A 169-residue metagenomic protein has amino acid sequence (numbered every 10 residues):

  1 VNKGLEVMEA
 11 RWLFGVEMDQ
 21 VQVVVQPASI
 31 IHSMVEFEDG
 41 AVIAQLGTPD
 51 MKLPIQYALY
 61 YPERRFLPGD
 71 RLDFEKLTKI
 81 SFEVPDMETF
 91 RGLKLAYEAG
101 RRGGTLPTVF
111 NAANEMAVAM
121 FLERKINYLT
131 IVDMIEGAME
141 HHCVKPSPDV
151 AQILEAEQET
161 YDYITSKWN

Functional and structural regions predicted by a protein language model:
V1-N169: Catalytic, metal-anchored helix/loop core of enzyme active sites in primary metabolism
